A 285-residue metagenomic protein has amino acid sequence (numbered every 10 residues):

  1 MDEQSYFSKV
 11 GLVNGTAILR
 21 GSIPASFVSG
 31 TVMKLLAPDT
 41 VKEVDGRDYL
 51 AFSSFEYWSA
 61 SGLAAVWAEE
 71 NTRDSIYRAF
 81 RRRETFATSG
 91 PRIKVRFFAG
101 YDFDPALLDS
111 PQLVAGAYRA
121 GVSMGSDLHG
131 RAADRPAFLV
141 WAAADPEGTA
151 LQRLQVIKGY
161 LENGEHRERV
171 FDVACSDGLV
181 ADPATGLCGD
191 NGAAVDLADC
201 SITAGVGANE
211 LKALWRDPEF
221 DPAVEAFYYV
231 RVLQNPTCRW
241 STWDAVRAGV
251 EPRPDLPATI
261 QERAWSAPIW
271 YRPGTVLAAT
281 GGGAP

Functional and structural regions predicted by a protein language model:
M1-P285: C-terminal functional module detector
